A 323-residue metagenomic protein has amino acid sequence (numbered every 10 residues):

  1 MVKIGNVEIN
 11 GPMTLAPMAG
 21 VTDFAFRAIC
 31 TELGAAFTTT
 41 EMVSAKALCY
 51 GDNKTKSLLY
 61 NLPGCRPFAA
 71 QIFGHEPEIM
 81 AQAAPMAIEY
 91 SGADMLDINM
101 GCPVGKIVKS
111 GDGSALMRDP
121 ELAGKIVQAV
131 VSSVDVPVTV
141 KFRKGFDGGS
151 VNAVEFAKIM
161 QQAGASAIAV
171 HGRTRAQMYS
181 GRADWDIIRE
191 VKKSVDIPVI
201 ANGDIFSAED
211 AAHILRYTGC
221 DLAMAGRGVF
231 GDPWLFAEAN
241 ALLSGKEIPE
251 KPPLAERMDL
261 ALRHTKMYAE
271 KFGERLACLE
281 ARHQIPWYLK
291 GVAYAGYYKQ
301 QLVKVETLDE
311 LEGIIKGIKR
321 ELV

Functional and structural regions predicted by a protein language model:
M1-V323: Flavin-dependent oxidoreductase catalytic cores
